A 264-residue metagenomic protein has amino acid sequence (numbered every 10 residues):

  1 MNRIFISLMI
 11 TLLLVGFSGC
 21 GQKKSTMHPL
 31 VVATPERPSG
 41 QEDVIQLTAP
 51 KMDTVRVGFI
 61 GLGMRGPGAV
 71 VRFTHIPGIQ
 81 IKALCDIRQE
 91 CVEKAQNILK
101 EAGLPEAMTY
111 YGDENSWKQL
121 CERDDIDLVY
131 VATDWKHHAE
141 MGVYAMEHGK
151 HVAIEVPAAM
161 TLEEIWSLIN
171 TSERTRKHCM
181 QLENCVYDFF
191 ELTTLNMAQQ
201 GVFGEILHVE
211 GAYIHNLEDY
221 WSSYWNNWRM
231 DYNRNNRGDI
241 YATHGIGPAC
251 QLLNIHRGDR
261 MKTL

Functional and structural regions predicted by a protein language model:
M1-L8: Bacterial N-terminal signal peptides that target proteins for export
G16-G19: C-terminal motif of bacterial Sec signal peptides marking the signal peptidase cleavage site
G21-A102, A249: N-terminal Rossmann-like dinucleotide-binding module
M108-N115: Short acidic-hydrophobic, aromatic-tinged amphipathic segments that line or gate anion-handling sites
S116-D124: Short amphipathic alpha-helix with an adjacent loop that forms part of the alpha/beta core around
L128-Y130: N-terminal Rossmann-like NAD(P) cofactor-binding module of classical short-chain dehydrogenase/reductase
D134-W135, A139-Y187, G201: Beta-strand-loop-alpha-helix segment that lines the small-molecule cofactor/substrate pocket of alpha/beta enzymes
T175-M180, C185-L264: Predominantly a Rossmann-like dinucleotide-binding segment in NAD(P)-dependent oxidoreductases
